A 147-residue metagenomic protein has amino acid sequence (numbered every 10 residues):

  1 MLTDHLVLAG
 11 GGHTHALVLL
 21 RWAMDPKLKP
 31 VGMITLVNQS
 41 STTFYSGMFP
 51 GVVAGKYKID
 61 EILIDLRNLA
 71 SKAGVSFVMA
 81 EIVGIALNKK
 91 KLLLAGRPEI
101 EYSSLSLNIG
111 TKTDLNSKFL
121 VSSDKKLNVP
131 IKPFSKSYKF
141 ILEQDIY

Functional and structural regions predicted by a protein language model:
M1-K29, T113-S117, S122-Y147: Rossmann-like dinucleotide/flavin-binding elements
L2-S76: Beta1-alpha1 glycine-rich phosphate/pyrophosphate-binding loop at the start of Rossmann-like nucleotide-binding domains
K29, A80, I100: Structured loop/turn residues at beta-strand edges in well-structured enzyme cores
T42-T43, I85, K112-D114: Active-site loop signature of alpha/beta-hydrolase-fold enzymes
Y45, L93, N116-S117: Generic domain-boundary/flexible-linker signal
V78-K90: A conserved short coil-to-beta-strand element within the FAD-binding core of flavoproteins
A95-S104: Core beta-strand elements of the Rossmann-like FAD/NAD(P) dinucleotide-binding domain in flavoenzyme oxidoreductases
N108-I109: Short, well-ordered coil/turn residues at beta-beta hairpins and beta-strand->alpha-helix junctions within
